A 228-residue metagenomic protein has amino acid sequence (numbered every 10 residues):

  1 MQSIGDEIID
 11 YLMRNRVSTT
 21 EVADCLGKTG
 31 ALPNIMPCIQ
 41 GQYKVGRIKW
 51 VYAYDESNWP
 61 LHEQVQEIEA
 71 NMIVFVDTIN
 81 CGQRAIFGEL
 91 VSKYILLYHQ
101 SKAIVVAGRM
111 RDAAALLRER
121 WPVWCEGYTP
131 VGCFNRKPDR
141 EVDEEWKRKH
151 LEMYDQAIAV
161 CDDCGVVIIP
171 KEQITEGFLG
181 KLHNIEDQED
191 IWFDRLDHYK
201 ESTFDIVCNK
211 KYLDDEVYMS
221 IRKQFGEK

Functional and structural regions predicted by a protein language model:
M1-D155, I169-K228: Feature captures the catalytic cores and cofactor-binding loops of soluble hydro-lyases/lyases that act on carboxylate
Y154-V166: Conserved beta-strand-loop-short alpha-helix elements that form and flank the Mn2+/Mg2+-coordinating active site
